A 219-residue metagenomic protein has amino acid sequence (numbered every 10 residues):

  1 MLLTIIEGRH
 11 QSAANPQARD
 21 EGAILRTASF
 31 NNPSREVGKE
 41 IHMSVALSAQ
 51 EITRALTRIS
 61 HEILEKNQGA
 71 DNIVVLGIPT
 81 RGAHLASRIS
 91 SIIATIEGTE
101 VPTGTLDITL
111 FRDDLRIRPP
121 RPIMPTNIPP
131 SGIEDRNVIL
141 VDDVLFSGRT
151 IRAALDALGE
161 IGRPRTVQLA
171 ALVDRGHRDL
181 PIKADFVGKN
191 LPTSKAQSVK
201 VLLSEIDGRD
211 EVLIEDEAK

Functional and structural regions predicted by a protein language model:
L2-H10, D20-K219: PRPP-associated nucleotide enzymes
